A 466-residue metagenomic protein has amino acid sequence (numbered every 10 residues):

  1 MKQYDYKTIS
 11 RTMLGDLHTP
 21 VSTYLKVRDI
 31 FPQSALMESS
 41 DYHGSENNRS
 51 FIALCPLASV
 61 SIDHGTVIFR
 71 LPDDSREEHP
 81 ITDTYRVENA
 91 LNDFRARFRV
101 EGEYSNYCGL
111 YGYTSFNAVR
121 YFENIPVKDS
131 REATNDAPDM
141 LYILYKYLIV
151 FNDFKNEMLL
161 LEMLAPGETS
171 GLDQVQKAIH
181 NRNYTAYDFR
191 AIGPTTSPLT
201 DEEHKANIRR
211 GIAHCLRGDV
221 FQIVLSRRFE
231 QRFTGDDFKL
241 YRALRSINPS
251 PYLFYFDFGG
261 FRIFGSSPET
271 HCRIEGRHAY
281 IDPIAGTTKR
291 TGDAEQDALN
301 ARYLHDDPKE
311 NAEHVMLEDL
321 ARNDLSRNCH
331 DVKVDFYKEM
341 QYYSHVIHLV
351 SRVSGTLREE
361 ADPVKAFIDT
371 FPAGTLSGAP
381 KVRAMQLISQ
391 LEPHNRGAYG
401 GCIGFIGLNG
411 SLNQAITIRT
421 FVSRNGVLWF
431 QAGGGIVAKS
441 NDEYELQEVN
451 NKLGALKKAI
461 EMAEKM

Functional and structural regions predicted by a protein language model:
M1-M466: Extended alpha-helical targeting/anchoring segments, especially N-terminal organellar/secretory targeting helices
